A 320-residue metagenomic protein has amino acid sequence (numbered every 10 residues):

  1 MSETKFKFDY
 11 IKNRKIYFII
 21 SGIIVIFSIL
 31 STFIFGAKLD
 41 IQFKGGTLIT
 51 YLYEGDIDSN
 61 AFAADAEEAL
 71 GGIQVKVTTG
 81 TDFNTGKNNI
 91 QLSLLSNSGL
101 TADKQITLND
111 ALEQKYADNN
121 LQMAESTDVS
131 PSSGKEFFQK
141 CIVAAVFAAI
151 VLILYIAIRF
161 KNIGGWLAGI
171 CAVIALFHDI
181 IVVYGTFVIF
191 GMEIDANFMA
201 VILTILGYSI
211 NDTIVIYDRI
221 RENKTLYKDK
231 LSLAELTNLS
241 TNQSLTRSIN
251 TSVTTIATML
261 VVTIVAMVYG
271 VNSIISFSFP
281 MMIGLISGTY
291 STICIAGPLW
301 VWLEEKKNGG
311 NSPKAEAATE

Functional and structural regions predicted by a protein language model:
M1-E320: A structural signal for conserved, well-ordered secondary-structure elements that form binding/interaction cores
